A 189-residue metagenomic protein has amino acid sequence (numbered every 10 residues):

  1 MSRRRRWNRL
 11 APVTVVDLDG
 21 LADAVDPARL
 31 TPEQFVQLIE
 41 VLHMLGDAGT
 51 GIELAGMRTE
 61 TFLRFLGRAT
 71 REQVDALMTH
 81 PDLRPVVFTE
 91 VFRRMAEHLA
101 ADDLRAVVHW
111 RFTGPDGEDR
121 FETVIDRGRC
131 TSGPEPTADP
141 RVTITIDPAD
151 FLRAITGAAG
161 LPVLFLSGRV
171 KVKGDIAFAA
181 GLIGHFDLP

Functional and structural regions predicted by a protein language model:
S2-P189: Feature captures hydrophobic
